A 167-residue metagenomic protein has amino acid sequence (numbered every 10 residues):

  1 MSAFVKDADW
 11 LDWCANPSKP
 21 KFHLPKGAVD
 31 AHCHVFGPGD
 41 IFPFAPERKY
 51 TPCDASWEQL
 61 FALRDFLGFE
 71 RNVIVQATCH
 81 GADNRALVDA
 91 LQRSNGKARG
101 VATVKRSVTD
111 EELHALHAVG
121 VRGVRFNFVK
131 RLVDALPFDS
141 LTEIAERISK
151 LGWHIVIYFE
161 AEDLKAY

Functional and structural regions predicted by a protein language model:
M1-Y167: Helix-coil boundary/capping segments in enzymes
